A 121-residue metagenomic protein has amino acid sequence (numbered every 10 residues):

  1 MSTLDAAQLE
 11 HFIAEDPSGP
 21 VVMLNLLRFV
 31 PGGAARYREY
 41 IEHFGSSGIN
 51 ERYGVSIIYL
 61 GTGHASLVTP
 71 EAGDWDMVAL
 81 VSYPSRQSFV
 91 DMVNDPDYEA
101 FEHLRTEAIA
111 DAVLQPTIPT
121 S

Functional and structural regions predicted by a protein language model:
M1-M77, P84-S88, I118-S121: Short S/T/G/P-rich N-terminal loop/turn motif that feeds into the first structured element of a domain
L80, Q87-S121: Short, Lys/Arg-rich amphipathic alpha-helical interaction segments that bind nucleic acids or acidic protein surfaces
